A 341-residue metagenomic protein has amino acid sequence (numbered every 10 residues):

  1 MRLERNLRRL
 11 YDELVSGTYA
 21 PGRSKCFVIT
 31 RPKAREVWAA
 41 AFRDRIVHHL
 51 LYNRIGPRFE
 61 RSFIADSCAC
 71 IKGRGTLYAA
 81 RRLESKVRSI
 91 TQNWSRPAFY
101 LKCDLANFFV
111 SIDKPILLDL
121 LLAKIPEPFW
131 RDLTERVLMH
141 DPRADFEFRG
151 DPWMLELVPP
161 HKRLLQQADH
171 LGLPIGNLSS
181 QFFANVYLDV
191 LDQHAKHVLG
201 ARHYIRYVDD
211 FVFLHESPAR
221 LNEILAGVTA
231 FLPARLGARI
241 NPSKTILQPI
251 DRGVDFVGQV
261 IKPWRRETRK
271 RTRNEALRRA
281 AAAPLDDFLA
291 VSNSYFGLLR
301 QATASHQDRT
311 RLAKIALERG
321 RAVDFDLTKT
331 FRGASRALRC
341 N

Functional and structural regions predicted by a protein language model:
M1-R8, E13-S16, R339-N341: Non-catalytic, polymerase-adjacent accessory regions of viral genome-replication enzymes
L14, K86, T91-V208, F213-G227: Conserved polymerase palm-domain catalytic core
R23: Extended, charge-enriched "interface" segments that sit outside catalytic cores
A34-I64, Q167-K196: Conserved pre-motif C helix in the palm subdomain of viral-like polymerases
H49, P160-H170, N222, I240-N341: Right-hand nucleic-acid polymerase module
Y52-D113: Active-site-proximal segment of RNA-dependent polymerases
I125, T229-A238: A common structural junction motif
